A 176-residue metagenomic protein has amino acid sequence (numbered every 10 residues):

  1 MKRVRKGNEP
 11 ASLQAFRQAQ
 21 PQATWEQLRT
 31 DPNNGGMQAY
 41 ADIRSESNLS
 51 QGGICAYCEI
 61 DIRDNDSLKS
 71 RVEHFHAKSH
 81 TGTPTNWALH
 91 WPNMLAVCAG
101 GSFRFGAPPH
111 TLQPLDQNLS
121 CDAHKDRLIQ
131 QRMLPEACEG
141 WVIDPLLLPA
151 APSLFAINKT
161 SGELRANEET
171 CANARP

Functional and structural regions predicted by a protein language model:
M1-I54, I60-V72, H76-P176: Replace "small metal-dependent catalytic modules" with "small catalytic or cofactor-binding modules
